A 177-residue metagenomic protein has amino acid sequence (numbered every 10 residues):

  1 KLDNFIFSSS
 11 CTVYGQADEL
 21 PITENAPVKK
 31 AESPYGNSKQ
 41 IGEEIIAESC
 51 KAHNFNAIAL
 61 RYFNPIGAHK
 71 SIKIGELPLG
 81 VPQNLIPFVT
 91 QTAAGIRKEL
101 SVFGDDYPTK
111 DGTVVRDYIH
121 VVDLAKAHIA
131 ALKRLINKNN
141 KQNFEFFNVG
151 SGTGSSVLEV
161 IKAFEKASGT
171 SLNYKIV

Functional and structural regions predicted by a protein language model:
K1-F5, N54-N56, E99, K141-E145: Active-site loop of short-chain dehydrogenase/reductase
N4, V13-A59, N64, K73-N84: Catalytic helix-loop patch of NAD(P)-dependent Rossmann-fold dehydrogenases
F5-F7, I58-R61, D117, N148-G150: Structural signature of the Rossmann-like NAD(P)-dependent dehydrogenase/reductase core
S10: Residue(s) in the substrate-gating loop at a strand-loop-helix junction that position the organic substrate next
Y14, I66-H69, T153-S155: Feature marks short, surface-exposed loop/turn motifs that line or immediately flank catalytic pockets and channel
D18-L20, H69-I74, V114-V115, I161: Short aromatic-enriched loop/helix-cap "lid" or pocket-rim segments at secondary-structure transitions that line
H69-P82, V89-T92, K98: Hydrophobic, Gly/Ser/Ala-rich alpha-helical and linker tracts in large acyl-processing enzymes of secondary/lipid
I86-V177: C-terminal substrate-binding subdomain of Rossmann-fold SDR/epimerase-dehydratase oxidoreductases
